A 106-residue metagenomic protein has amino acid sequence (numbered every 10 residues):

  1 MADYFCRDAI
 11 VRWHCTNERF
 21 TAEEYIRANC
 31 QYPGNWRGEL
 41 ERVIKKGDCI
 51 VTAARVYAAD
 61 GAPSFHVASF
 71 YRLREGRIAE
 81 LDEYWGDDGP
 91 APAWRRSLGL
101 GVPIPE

Functional and structural regions predicted by a protein language model:
M1-E106: C-terminal and inter-domain tail/linker signature
